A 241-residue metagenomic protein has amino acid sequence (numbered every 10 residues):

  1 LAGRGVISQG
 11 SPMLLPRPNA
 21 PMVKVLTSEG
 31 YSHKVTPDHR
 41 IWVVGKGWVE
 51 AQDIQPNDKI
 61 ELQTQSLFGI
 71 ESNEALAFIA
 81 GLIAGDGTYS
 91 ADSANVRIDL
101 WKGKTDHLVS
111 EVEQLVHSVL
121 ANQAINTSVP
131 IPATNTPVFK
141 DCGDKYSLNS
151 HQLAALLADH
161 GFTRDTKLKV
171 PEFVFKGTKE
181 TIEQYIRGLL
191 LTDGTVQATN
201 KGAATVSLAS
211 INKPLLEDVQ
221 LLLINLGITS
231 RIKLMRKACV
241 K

Functional and structural regions predicted by a protein language model:
L1-P12: Long, charge-dense accessory insertions within large macromolecular proteins
P12-V240: Intein-associated homing endonuclease modules of the LAGLIDADG/DOD-type, together with closely related HINT-family
